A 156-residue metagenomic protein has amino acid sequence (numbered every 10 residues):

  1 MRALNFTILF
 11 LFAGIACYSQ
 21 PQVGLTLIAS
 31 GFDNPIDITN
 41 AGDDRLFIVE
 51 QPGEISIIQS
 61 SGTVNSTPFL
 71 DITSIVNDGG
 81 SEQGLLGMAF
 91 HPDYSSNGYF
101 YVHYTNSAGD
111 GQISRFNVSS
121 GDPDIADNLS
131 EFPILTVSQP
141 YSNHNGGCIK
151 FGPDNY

Functional and structural regions predicted by a protein language model:
M1-P21: Bacterial Sec-dependent N-terminal signal peptides
Q20-Y156: Acidic, Gly/Ser/Thr-rich repeat motifs that build Ca2+-stabilized beta-propeller blades
